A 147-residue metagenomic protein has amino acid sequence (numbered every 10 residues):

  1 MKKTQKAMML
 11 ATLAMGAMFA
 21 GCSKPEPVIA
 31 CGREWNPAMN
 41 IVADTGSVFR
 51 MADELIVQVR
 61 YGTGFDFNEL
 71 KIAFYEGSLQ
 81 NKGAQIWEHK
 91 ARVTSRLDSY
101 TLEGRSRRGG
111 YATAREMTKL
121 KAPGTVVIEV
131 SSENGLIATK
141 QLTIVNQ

Functional and structural regions predicted by a protein language model:
M1-M9: Bacterial N-terminal signal peptides that target proteins for export
L10-A17: Bacterial N-terminal signal peptides
F19-G21: C-terminal motif of bacterial Sec signal peptides marking the signal peptidase cleavage site
K24-A122, V130-T143: Contiguous segments within soluble domain cores/interaction surfaces
V145-Q147: Extracellular interdomain linker/stem segments of modular secreted and single-pass surface proteins
